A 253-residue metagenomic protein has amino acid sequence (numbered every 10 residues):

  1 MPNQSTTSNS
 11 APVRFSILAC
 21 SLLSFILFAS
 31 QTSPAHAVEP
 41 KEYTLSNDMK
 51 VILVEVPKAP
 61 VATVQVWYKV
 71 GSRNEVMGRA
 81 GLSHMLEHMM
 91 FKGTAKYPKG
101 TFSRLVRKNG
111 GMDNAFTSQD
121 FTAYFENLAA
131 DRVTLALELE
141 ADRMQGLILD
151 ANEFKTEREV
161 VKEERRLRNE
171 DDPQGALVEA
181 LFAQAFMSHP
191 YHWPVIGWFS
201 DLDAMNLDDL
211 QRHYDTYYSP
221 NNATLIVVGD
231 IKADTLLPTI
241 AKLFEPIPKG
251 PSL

Functional and structural regions predicted by a protein language model:
M1-V13: N-terminal secretory signal peptides that target proteins for export/translocation
S16-S30: Bacterial N-terminal signal peptides
A29, P34-A37: Boundary at the C-terminal end of the N-terminal hydrophobic targeting segment
A35, P60-V61, K232-T235: Flexible loop/turn segments at secondary-structure boundaries
A37-Y68: Mature N-terminal segment immediately following signal peptide/propeptide cleavage in secreted/periplasmic
P40, T63-E126, W193-I196: M16/MPP (pitrilysin/insulinase) zinc-metallopeptidase core fold and M16-derived inactive scaffolds
T44-N47, E55, T101-L253: Charge-rich, well-structured scaffold segments of protease-associated domains
